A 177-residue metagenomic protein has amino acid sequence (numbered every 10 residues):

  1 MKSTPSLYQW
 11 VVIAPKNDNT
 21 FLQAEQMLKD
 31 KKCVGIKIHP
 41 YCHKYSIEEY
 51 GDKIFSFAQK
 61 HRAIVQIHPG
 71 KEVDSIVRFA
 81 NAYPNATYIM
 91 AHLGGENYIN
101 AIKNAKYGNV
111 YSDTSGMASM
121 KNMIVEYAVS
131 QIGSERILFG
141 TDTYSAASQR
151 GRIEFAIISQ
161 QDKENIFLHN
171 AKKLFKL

Functional and structural regions predicted by a protein language model:
M1-I64: Active-site gating/metal-coordination segments in enzymes
M1-K2, N104, Q131, I157: Short, conserved catalytic or adaptor-binding loops enriched in Gly and charged residues
P15, G70-K71, Y144: Short beta->alpha linker loops
Q26, K53, I124-Y127, S148-R152 (+1 more regions): Alpha-helical elements of Rossmann-like donor-binding domains used by nucleotide-donor carbohydrate transfer enzymes
M27, I36, A58, H92 (+5 more regions): Conserved, mostly hydrophobic/aromatic
V34, I47-L138: Catalytic pocket-lining loop regions of alpha/beta-barrel enzymes, especially the amidohydrolase/enolase/GH5 lineages
S119, D142-A146: Small/polar glycine-rich anion-binding or flexible loop at a beta-alpha turn
S134-R136, A146-L177: Mid-to-C-terminal alpha-helical segments outside catalytic/metal-binding sites
